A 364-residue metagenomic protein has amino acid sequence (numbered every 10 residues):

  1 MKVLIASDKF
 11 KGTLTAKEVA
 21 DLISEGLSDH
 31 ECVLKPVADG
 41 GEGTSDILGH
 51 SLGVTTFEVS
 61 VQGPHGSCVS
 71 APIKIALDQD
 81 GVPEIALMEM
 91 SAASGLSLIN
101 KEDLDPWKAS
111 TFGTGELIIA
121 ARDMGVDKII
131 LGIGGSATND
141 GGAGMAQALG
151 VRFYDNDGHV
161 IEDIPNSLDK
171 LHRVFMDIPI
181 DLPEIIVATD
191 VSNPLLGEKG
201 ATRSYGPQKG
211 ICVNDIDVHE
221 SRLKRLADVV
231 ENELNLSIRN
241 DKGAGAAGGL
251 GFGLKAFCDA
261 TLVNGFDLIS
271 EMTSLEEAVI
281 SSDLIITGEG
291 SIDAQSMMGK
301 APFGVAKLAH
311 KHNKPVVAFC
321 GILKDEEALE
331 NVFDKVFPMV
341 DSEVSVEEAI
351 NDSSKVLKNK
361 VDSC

Functional and structural regions predicted by a protein language model:
M1-I133, A137-C364: N-terminal loops that bind phosphate or other acidic moieties and the adjacent beta-alpha structural core
